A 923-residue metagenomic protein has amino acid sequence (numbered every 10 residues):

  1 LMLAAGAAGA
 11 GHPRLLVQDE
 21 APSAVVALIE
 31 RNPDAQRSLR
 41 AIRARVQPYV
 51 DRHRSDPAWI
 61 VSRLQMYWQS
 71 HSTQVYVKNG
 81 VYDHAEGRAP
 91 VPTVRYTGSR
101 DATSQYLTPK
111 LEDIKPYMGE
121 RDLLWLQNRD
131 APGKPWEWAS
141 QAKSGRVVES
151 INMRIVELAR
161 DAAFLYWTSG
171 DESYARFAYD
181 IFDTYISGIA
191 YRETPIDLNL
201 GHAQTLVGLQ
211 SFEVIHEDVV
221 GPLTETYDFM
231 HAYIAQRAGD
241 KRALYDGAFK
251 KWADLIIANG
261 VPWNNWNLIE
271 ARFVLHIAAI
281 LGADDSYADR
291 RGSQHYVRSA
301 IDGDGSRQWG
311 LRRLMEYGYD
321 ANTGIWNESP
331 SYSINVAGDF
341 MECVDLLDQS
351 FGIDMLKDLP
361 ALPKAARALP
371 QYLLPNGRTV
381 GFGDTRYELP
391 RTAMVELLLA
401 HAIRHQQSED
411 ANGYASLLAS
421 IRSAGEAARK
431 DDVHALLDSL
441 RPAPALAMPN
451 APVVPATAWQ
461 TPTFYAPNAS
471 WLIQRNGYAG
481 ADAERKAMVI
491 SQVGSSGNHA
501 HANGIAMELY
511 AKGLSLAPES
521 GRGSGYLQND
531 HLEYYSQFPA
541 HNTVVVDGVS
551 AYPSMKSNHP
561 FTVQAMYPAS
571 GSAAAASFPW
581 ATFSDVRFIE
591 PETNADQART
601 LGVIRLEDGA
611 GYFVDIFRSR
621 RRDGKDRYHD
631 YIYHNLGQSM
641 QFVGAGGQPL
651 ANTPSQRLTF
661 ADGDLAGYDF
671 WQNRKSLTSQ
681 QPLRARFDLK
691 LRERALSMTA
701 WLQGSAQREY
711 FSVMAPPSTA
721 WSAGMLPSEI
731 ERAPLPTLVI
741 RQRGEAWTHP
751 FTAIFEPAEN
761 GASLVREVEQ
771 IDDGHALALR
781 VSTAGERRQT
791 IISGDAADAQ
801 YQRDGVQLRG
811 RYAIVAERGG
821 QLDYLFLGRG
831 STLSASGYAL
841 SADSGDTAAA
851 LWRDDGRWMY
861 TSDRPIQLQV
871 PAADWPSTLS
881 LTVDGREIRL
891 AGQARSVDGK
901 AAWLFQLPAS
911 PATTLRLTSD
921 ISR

Functional and structural regions predicted by a protein language model:
A4-A5: N-terminal signal peptide c-region/cleavage motif recognized by signal peptidases
R14-V17, A21-R40, Q47-P57, V77 (+8 more regions): Structural helix-adjacent loops and short alpha-helical linkers that scaffold large soluble proteins
V147-R367, Q371-T379, T385-R386: Aromatic-lined, polymer-binding surfaces characteristic of secreted/periplasmic polysaccharide-degrading enzymes
D354-L437: C-terminal, helix-dominated tail/subdomain
L418, G425-R657, E745-W747, A753 (+2 more regions): Catalytic and substrate-binding regions of extracellular carbohydrate-active enzymes, especially polysaccharide lyases
Y631-Y633, A700, S712-T719, A723 (+2 more regions): Short, hydrophobic/aromatic-enriched beta-strand segments in well-ordered soluble domains
I632-R708: Polysaccharide-binding surfaces and accessory modules of carbohydrate-active proteins
L738-H749, F755-R923: Non-catalytic terminal regions with compositionally biased, polar/charged low complexity
